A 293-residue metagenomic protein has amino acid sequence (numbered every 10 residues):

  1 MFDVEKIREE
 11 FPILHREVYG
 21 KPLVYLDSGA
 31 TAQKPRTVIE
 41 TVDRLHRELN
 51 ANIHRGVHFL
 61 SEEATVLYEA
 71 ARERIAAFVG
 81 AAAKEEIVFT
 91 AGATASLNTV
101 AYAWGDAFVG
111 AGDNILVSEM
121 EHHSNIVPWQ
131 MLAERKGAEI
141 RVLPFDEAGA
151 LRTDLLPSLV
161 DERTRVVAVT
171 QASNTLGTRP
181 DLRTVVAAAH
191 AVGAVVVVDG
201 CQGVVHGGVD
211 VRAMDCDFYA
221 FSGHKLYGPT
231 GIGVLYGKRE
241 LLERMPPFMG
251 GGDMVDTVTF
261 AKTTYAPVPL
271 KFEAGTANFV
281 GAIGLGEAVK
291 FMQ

Functional and structural regions predicted by a protein language model:
M1-Q293: Pyridoxal 5′-phosphate
